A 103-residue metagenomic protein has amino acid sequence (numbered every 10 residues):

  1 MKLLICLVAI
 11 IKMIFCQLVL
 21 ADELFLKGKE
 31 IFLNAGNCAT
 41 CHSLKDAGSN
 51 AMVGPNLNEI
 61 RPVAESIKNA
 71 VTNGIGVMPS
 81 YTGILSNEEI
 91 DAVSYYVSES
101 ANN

Functional and structural regions predicted by a protein language model:
M1-L26, A70-V71, I84, Y95-N103: Post-cleavage N-terminal segment of exported redox proteins
Q17, N37, V53: Residue-level signal for beta-strand positions within conserved beta-sheet cores that form or flank
E23-L44, E59, N73: Sequence/structural segment immediately N-terminal to covalent heme-attachment motifs in c-type and related
A47-G48: Terminal low-complexity/IDR "tail" segments
A51-N103: Extracytoplasmic electron-transfer domains, predominantly the class I c-type cytochrome c fold
